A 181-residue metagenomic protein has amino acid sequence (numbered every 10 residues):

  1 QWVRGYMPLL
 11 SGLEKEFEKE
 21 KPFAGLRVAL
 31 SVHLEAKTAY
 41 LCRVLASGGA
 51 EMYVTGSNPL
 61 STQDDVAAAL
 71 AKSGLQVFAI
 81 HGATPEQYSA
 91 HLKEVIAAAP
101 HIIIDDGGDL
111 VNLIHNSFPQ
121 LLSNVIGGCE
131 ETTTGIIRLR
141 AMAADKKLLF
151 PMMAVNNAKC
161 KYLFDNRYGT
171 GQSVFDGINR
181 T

Functional and structural regions predicted by a protein language model:
Q1-F23, V54-T181: Glycine/serine-rich phosphate-binding loop and adjoining beta1-alpha1 elements at the start of nucleotide-handling
A24-L26, G48: A generic structural signal for short beta-strands and their flanking turns/coil linkers
L26, A39-C42, Y53-S57: Short N-terminal amphipathic alpha-helices
R27-A36: Short, glycine-rich nucleotide/cofactor-binding loops
E35-G49: Histidine-anchored nucleotide/phosphate-binding helix
